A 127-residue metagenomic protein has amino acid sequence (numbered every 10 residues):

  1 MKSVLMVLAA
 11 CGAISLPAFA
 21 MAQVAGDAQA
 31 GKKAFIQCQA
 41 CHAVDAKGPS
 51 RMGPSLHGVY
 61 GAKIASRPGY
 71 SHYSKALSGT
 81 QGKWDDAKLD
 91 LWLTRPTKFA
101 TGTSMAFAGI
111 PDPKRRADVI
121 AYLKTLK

Functional and structural regions predicted by a protein language model:
M1-K2: N-terminal secretory signal peptides that target proteins for export/translocation
M6, C11-M21: C-terminal segment of classical bacterial N-terminal signal peptides
A18-F35: Electrostatic cytochrome c docking/interface patches
A28-K32, A46-D85, F107-G109: Gly/Gly-Pro-rich "capping" loops immediately C-terminal to redox-active cysteine motifs in periplasmic/lumenal
G31, F35-V44, V119: The canonical Cys-X-X-Cys-His
Q37, M52, T101-T103: Envelope-exposed proteins and targeting segments
C41-V44, G48, F99: Histidine kinase transmitter module recognition
K83-K127: C-terminal capping alpha-helices of c-type cytochrome domains
